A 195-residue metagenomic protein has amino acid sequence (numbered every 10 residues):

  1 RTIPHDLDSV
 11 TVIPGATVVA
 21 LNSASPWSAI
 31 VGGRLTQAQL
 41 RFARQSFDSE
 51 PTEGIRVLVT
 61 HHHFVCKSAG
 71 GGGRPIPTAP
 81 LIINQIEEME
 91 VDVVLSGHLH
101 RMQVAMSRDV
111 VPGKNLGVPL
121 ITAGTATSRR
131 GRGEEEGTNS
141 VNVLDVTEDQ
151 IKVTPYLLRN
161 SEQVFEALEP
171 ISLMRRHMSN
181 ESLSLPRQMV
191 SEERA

Functional and structural regions predicted by a protein language model:
R1-Q45, E50, L81, Q85-E87 (+3 more regions): Extended active-site neighborhood of metal-dependent phosphoesterases/phosphodiesterases
T17, I55-V57, D92-V93, P119: Proline-centered loop/turn at the N-terminus of a beta-strand
N22-A24, V59-F64, H98-L99, L157: Short, well-ordered beta-to-alpha junction loops that form the rim of enzyme active sites and present histidine/acidic
A24-S28, H63-K67, T127: A short, flexible beta-alpha/helix-coil linker loop
S25, T125-T127, N160, H177: Residue-level detector of flexible, active-site-proximal loop/helix-junction positions within diverse enzyme catalytic
P51-K67: Short acidic, glycine-rich surface-loop motifs adjacent to enzyme active sites
G71-T147: Conserved beta-sheet core of the metallophosphoesterase superfamily
D145-A195: A short C-terminal boundary segment appended to hydrolase-like catalytic domains
